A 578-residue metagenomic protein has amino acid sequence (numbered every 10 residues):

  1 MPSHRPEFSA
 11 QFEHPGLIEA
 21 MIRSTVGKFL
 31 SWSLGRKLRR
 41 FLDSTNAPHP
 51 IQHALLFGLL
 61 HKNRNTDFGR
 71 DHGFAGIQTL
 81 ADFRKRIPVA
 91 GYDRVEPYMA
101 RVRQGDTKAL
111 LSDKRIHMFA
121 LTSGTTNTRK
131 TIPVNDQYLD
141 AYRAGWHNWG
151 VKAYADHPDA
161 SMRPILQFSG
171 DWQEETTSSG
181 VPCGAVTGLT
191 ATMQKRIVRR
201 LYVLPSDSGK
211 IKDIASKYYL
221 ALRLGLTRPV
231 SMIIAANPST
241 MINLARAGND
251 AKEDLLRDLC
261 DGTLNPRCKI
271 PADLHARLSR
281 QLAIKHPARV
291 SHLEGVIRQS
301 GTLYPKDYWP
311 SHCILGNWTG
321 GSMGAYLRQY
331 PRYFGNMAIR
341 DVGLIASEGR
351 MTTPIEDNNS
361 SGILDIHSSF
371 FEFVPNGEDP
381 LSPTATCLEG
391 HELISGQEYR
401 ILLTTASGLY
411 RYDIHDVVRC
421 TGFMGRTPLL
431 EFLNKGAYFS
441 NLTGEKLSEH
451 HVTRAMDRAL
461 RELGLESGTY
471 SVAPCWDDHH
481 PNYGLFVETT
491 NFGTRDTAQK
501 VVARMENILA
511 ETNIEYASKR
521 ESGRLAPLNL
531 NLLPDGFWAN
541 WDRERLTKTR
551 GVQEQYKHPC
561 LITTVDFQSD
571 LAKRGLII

Functional and structural regions predicted by a protein language model:
P2-A75, F83-I87, Y98, G105-T107 (+1 more regions): Active-site glycine/GP-rich loop and adjacent strand/helix microenvironment that borders small-molecule binding pockets
A54-F119, T131, Q137, N148-D156 (+2 more regions): Active-site diphosphate/adenylate-binding microenvironment
F119-I132, L244: Conserved adenylation A10 loop of the ANL superfamily
T128-R129, Q173, A437-S440: A short, flexible beta-alpha/helix-coil linker loop
T131, I165-Q167, I339, L530: Conserved beta-strand scaffold positions in the cores of enzyme catalytic domains, especially in NTP/NDP-utilizing
S161-P164, R228-V230: Short coil/turn connectors at secondary-structure junctions
Q167-Q173: N-terminal, positively charged nucleic-acid-binding surface of large information/translation enzymes
